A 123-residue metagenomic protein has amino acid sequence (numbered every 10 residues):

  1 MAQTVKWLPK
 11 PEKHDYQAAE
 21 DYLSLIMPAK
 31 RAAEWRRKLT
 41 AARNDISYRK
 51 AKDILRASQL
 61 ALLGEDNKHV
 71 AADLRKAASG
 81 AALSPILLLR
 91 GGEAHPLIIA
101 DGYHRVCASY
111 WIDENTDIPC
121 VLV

Functional and structural regions predicted by a protein language model:
M1-E65: An acidic, glycine-rich, mixed-charge low-complexity segment common to nucleic-acid enzymes
V5, V70, V106, V121-V123: Extended aliphatic helical segments
P9-P11, P28, P85, P96 (+1 more regions): Proline-rich intrinsically disordered, low-complexity coils
T40-I98: Short alpha-helix boundary/capping and kink motifs at helix termini
L89-G91, G102, V123: Short, loop-centered acidic/histidine patches that primarily coordinate divalent metals
P96-Y110: A sequence-level detector for short glycine-anchored, His/Arg-bearing signature motifs that mark catalytic or binding
S109-V123: Short, Lys/Arg-rich amphipathic alpha-helical interaction segments that bind nucleic acids or acidic protein surfaces
